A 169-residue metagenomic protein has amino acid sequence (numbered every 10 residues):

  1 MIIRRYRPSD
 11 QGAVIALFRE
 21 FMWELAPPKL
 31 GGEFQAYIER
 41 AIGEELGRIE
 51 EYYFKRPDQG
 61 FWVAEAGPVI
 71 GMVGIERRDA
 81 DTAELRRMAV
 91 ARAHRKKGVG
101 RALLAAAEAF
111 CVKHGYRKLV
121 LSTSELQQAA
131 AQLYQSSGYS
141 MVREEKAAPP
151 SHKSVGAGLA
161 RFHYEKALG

Functional and structural regions predicted by a protein language model:
M1-I2: Extreme N-terminal starter segment of soluble prokaryotic enzymes
R5-R86, A91-R92, L104-A106, F110 (+2 more regions): Acetyl-CoA-dependent GNAT
H94-K97: Glycine-rich phosphate-binding loop
R117-G169: C-terminal "cap" of GNAT-fold acetyltransferases
